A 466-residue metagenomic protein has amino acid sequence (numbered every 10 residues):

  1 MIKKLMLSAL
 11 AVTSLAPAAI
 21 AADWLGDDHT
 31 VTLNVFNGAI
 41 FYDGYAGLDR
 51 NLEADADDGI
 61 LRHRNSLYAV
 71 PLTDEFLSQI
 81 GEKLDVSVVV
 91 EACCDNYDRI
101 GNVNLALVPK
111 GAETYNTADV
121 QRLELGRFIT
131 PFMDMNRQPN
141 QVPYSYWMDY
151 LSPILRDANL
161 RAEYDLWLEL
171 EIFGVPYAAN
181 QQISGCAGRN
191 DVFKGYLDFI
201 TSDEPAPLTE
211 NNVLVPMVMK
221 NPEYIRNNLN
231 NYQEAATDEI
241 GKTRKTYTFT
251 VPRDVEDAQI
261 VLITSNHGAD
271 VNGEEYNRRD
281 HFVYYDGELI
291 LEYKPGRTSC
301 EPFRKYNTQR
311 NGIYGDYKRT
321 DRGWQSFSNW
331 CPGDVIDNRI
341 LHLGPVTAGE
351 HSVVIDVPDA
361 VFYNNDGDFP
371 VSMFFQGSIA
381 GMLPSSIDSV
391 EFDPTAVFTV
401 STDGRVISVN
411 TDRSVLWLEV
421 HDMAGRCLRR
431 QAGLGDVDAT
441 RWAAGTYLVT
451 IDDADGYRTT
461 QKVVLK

Functional and structural regions predicted by a protein language model:
M1-W24, S389, C427: Bacterial Sec-dependent N-terminal signal peptides
M6-L7, R226, P394, V464: Intrinsically disordered, low-complexity segments enriched in glycine/proline and serine/threonine
L7-V12, P17, S385, L418 (+2 more regions): Generic detector of low-complexity/intrinsically disordered segments and short hydrophobic N-terminal stretches
P17-I20, L67-A69, E239-T243, T248 (+6 more regions): Short amphipathic alpha-helical surface micro-motifs
A21-P384: Extracellular/secretory-pathway and virion-surface proteins
D388-K466: C-terminal outer-membrane/trafficking sorting elements
